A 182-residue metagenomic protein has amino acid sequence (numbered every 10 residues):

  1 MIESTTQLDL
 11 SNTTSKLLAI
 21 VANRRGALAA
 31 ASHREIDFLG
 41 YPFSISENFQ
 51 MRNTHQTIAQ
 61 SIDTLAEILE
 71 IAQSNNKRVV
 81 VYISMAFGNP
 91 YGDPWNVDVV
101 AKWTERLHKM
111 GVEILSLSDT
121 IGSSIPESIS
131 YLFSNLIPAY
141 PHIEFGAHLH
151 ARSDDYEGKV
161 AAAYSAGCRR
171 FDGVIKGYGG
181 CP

Functional and structural regions predicted by a protein language model:
M1-R25: N-terminal capping/small domains of soluble enzymes
N12, R24-R52, S61-R78, M85-A147 (+1 more regions): Alpha/beta enzyme core
L18, V80, G146-H150, F171-D172: Structural detector of well-ordered beta-strand residues that form the stable sheet scaffold of enzyme domains
H55-Q56: The substrate-binding groove and active-site-proximal loops of carbohydrate-active enzymes, especially glycoside
R170-Y178: Short acidic/histidine-rich active-site segments
